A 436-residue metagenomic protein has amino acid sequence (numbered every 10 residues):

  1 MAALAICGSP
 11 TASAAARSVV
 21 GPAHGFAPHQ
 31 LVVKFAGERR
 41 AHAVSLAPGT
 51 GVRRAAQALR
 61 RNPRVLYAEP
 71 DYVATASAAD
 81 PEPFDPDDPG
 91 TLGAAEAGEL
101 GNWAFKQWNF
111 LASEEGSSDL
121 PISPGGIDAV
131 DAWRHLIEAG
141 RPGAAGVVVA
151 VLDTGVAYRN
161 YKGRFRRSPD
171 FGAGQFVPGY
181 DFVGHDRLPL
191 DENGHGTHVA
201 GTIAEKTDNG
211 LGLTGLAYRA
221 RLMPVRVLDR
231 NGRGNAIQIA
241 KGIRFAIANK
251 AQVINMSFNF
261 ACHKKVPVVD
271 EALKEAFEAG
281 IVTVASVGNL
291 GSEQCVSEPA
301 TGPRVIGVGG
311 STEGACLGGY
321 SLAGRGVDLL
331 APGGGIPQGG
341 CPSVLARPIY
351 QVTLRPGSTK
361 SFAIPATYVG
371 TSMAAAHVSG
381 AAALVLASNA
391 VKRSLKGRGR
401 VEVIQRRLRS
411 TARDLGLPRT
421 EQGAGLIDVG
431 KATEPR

Functional and structural regions predicted by a protein language model:
A12-T91, D131-R134, A139-G140, A272 (+1 more regions): Inhibitory N-terminal propeptides of secreted protease zymogens
R60-V147, V156, N160-D170, Y180: Protease zymogen maturation seam
P63-L66, A145-V148, R219-M223, A248-I254 (+2 more regions): Loop/turn elements at helix/coil->beta-strand transitions in domains of secreted/extracellular proteins
S77, V183-G184, P189, G210-T214 (+3 more regions): Substrate-binding/specificity loop regions of serine endopeptidase catalytic domains, predominantly subtilases
A132-H135, L152-F171, D186, H198-R219 (+7 more regions): Flexible, small-residue-rich helix->loop connector segments that border functional cores
A145-V148, L152, N160, D186-R226 (+4 more regions): Active-site alpha-helical elements of protease catalytic centers
A200-I203, M223-D229, Q252-N255, G335-Q422 (+1 more regions): Hydrolase catalytic cores
Q238, G242, I247-F258, K265-V268 (+5 more regions): C-terminal subdomain of the subtilisin-like protease fold in secreted/lumenal serine endopeptidases
